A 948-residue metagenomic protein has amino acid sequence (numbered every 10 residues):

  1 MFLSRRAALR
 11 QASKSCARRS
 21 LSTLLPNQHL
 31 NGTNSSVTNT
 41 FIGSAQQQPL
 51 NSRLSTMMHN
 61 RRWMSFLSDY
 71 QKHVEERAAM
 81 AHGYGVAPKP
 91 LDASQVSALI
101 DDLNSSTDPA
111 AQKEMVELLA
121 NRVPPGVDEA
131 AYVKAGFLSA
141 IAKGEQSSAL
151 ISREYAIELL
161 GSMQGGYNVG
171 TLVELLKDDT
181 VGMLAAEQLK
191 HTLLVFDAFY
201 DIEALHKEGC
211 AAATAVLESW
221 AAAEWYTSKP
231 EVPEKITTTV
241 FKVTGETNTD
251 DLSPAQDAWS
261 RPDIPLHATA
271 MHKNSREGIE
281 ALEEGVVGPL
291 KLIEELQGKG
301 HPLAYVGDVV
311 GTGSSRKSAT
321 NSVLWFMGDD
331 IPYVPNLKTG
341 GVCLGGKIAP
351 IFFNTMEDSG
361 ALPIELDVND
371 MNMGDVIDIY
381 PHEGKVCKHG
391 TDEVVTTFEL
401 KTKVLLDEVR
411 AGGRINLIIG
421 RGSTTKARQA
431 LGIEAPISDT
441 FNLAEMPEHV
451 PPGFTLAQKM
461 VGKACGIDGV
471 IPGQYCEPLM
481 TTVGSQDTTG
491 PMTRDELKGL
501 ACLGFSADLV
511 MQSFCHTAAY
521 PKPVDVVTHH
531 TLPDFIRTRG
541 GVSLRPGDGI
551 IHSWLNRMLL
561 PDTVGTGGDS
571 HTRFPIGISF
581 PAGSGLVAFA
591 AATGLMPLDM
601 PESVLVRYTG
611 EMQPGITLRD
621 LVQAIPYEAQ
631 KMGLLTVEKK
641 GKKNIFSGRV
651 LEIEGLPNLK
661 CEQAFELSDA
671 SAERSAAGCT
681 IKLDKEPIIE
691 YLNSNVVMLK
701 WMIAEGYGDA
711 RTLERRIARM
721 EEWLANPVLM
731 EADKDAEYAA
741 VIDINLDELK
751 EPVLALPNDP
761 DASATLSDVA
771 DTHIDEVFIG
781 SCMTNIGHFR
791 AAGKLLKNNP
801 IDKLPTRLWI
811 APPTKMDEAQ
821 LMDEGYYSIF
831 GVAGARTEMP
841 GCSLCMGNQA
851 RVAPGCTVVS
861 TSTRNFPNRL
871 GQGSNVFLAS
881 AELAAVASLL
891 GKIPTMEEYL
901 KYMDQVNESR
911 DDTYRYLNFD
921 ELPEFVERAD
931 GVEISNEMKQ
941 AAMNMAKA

Functional and structural regions predicted by a protein language model:
M1-F66, A948: N-terminal mitochondrial targeting presequence
R5-K14, L91-Q112, F196-I202: Short linear, low-complexity motifs centered on an aromatic residue
M57-E76, G166, V394, F398-L400: Short, 15-30-residue, compositionally biased linear elements with alpha-helical propensity or flexible coil
F66, Y70-I100, S105, L405-I418: Amphipathic alpha-helical packing elements
Y84-K89, Q112-D128, K143, L150-G165 (+3 more regions): Structural detector for internal amphipathic alpha-helices that build alpha-solenoid repeat scaffolds
A93-D101, P125-G144, Q164-L176, V195-H206: Amphipathic alpha-helical scaffolding segments comprising HEAT/armadillo-like alpha-solenoid repeats
S162, N168, L172-K177, M183-A948: Fe-S-dependent hydro-lyases/dehydratases of central metabolism
